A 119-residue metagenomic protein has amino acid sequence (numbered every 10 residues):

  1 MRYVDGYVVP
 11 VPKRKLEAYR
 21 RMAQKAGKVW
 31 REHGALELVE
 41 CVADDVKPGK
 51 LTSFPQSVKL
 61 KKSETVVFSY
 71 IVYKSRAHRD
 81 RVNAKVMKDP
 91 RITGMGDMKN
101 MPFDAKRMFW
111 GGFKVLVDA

Functional and structural regions predicted by a protein language model:
M1-K25: Long, hydrophobic N-terminal alpha-helical segment
V4-V11, K50-V86, G111: Short, well-ordered beta-strand segments in beta-rich or mixed alpha/beta enzyme and ligand-binding folds
L16-E17, K28-G34: Short, well-structured hydrophobic secondary-structure segments
E17, A77-R79, D118: Residue-level signal for secondary-structure boundary sites
R20-A26, V82-D89: Short amphipathic alpha-helices in soluble, non-transmembrane regions that often serve as interface/regulatory elements
R31, E37-K62, K88-A119: Glycine-rich beta-strand-turn "strand-cap" elements at beta-sheet edges
